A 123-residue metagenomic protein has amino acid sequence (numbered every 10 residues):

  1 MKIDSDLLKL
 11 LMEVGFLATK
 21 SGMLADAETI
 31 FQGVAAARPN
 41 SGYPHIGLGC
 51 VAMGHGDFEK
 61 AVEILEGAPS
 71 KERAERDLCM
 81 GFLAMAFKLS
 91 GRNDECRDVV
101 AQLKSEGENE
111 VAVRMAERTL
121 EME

Functional and structural regions predicted by a protein language model:
S5-I30: Alpha-helical segment of the N-proximal tetratricopeptide repeat
K9, Y43, D77-L78, V111-M115: Start-of-helix register in tetratricopeptide repeats
P39, R73-A74, E108: Short coil turns that delineate tetratricopeptide repeat
